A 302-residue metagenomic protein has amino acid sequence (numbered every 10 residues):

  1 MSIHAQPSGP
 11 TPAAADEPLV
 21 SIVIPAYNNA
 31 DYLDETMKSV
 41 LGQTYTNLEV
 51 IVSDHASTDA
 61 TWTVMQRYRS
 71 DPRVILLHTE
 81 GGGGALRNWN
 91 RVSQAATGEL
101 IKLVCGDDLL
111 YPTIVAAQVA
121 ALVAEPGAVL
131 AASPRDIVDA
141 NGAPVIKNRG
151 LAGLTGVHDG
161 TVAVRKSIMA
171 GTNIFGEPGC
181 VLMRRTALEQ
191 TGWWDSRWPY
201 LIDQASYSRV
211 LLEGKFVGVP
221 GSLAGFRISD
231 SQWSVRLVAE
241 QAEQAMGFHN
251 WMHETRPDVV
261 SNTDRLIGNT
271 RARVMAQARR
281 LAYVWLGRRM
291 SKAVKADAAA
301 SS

Functional and structural regions predicted by a protein language model:
P18-S21, E49, A205: Cell-envelope/extracellular polymer assembly enzymes that use nucleotide-activated donors
N29-G42: Short, well-formed alpha-helical segments that are part of the catalytic scaffolds of diverse glycosyltransferases
D31-D34, D59-R67, L109, T113: Acidic helix N-cap motif at the loop->helix transition within catalytic regions of sugar-transfer enzymes
S39, T46, D54-T63, G81 (+1 more regions): A conserved acidic beta->alpha catalytic loop
T79-A96: Glycine-rich, basic loop-to-helix element that forms the pyrophosphate-binding segment of sugar-nucleotide handling
I101: Short aromatic/hydrophobic "clamp" motif used to bind/position activated sugar donors
Y111, S133, N148-F248: Conserved nucleotide-sugar donor-binding catalytic segment
T113-K147: Conserved donor NDP-sugar-binding/catalytic core segment of glycosyltransferases
